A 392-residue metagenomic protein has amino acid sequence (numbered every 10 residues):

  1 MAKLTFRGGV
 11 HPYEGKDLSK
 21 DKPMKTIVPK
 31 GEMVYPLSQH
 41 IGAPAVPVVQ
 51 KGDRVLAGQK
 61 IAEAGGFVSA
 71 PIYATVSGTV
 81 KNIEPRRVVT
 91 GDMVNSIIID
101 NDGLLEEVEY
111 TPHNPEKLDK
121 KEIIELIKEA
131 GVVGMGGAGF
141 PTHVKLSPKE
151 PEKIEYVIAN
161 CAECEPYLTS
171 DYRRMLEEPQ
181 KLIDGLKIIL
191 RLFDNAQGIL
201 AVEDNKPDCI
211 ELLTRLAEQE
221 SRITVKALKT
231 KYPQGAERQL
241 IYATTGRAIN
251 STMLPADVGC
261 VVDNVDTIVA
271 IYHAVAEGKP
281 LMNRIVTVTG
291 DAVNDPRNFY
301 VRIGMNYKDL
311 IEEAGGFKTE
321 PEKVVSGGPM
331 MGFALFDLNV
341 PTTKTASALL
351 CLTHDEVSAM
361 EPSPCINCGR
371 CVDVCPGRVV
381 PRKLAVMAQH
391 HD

Functional and structural regions predicted by a protein language model:
M1-V48: N-terminal, Lys/Arg-enriched amphipathic/low-complexity engagement segments that precede the first folded domain
Q50-E63, N82: Short, well-structured beta-strand-loop connectors
G78-V80: Conserved hydrophobic positions within beta-strands
N82, R87-F140, K149-P151, P207: Acidic low-complexity segments
E107, G134, V157-D171, A292: Gly-rich Lys/Arg/Thr-decorated short loops/hinges at beta-loop-alpha junctions or inter-strand turns that position
L176-L192: Histidine-anchored nucleotide/phosphate-binding helix
N195-Y307, E313-E320, G328: Hydrophobic alpha-helical positions that pack around
A346-P362, R370-V372, P376-D392: Ferredoxin-type iron-sulfur electron-transfer modules in oxidoreductases and energy-metabolism complexes
